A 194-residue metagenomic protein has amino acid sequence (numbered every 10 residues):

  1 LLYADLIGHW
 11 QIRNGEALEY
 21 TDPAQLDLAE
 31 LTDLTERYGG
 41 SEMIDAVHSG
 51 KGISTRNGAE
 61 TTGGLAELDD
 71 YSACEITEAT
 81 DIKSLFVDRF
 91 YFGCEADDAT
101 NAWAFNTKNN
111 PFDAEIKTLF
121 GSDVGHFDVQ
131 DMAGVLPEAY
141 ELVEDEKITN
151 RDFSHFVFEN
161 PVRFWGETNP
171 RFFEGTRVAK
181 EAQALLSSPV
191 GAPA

Functional and structural regions predicted by a protein language model:
L1-A46: Internal, charge-rich low-complexity segments
A29-K83, R89-Y91, E95-K117, H126-A194: Mid-to-C-terminal alpha-helical segments outside catalytic/metal-binding sites
D123: Active-site glycine-centered loops adjacent to acidic/histidine catalytic or metal-binding residues that shape
